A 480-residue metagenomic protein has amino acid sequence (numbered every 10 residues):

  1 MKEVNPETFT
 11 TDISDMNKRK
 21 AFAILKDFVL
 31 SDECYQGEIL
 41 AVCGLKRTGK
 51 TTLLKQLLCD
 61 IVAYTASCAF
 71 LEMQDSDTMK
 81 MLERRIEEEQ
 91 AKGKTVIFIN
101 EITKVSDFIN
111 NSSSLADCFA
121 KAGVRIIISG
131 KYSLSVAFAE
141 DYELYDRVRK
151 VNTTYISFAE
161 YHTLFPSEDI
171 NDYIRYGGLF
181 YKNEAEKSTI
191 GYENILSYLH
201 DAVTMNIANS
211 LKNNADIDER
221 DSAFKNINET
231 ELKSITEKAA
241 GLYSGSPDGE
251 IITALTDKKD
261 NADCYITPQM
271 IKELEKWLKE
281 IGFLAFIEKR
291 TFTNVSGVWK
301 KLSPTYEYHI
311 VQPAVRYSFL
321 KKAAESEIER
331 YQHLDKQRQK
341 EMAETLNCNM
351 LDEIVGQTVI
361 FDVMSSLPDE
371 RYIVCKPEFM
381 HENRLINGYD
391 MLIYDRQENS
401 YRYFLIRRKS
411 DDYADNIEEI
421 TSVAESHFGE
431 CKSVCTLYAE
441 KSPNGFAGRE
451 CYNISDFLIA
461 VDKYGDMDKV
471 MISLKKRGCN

Functional and structural regions predicted by a protein language model:
M1-S31: N-terminal pre-Walker A segment at the start of P-loop NTPase domains
Q36-K55: Walker A/P-loop nucleotide-binding motif
Q90-I109: Conserved P-loop NTPase "ATPase switch" module shared by AAA+ and STAND
C118-E140: Sensor-1/coupling segment of RecA-like P-loop NTPase cores
I126, V363-M364, Y389-I417: Conserved catalytic cores of phosphodiester-cleaving nucleases, focusing on short active-site segments
V136-E250: Interdomain motor-coupling "hinge/lid" segment immediately C-terminal to the ATP-binding subdomain of NTP-driven enzymes
T204-Y389, I393-D395: Accessory nucleic acid-recognition modules appended to NTPase machines
K441-N480: Domain-level recognition of nuclease-like catalytic cores that cleave nucleotide substrates
